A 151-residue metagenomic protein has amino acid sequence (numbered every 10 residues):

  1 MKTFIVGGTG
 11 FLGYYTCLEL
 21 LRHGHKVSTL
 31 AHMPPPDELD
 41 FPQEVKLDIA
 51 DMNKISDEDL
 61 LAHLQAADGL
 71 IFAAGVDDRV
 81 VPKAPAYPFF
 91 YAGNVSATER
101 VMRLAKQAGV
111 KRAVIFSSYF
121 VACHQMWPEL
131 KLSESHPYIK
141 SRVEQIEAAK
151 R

Functional and structural regions predicted by a protein language model:
T3-H23: N-terminal Rossmann NAD(P)H-binding glycine-rich loop of SDR-like oxidoreductase domains
V6, L30, A73-A74, A113-Y119: SDR active-site strand-loop-helix element
H25-H32: Conserved glycine-rich Rossmann-like NAD(P)H-binding loop of the short-chain dehydrogenase/reductase
P36-Q43: Short loop/helix-cap segments at secondary-structure boundaries that form the rim of catalytic
V45-K46, A50-V95, A122-E129: NAD(P)H-binding glycine-rich loop region in Rossmannoid oxidoreductase-like domains and their noncatalytic homologs
S96-S141: Conserved Rossmann-fold NAD(P)-dependent oxidoreductase catalytic core, especially the SDR/UDP-sugar
I146-E147: A glycine-rich helix N-cap at a beta->alpha junction
R151: Conserved beta-loop-beta element that borders a ligand/cofactor-binding pocket
